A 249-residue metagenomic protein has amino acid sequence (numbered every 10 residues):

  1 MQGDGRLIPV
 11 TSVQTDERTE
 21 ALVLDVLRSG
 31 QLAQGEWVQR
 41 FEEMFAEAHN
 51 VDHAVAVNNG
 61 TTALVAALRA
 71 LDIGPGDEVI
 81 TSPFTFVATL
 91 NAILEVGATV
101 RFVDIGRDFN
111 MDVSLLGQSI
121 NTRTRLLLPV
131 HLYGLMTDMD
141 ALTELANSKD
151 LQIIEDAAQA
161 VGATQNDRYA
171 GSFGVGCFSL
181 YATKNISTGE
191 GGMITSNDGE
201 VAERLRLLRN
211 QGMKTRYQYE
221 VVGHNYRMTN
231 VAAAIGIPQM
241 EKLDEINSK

Functional and structural regions predicted by a protein language model:
M1-L32, E36: N-terminal "arm"/small-domain region of PLP-dependent enzymes with the aminotransferase-like
S12-V13, L132, M240: Conserved donor-binding loops in enzymes that form glycosidic bonds
L24, R28, E42-A46, V65 (+7 more regions): Solvent-exposed, non-membrane alpha-helical residues enriched in polar/charged side chains
Q31-E78, A92-V96, R101-V103, R168: Phosphate-binding glycine-rich loop
R69-A157, T164: PLP-dependent aminotransferase-like
A160-N166, S172-K249: Active-site region of PLP-dependent enzymes
